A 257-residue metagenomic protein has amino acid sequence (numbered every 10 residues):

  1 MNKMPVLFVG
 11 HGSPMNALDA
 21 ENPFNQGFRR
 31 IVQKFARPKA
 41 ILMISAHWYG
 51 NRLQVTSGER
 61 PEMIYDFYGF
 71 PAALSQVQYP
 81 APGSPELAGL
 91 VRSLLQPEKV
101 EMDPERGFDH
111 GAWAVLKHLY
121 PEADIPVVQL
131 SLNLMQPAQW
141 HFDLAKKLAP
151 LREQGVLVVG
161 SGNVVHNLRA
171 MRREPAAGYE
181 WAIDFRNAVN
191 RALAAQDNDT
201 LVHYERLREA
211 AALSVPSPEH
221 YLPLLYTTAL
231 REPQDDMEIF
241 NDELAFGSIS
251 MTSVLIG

Functional and structural regions predicted by a protein language model:
M1-E98: A short aromatic-anchored loop/beta-hairpin motif
P5-V9, A40-S45, L130, L151-V164 (+1 more regions): Beta-strand elements within well-structured catalytic alpha/beta cores of enzymes that handle phosphate/sulfate esters
L7-F8, D66-A72, P121-V128, V202-H203: Short, basic/glycine-rich phosphate-binding loops at helix/coil junctions that contact nucleotide phosphates
S13, W48, L134, N163-V165: Short, glycine/serine-rich, charged loops/turns that create anion-binding and catalytic segments at active sites
F24-K34, Q139-Q154: Long, well-ordered alpha-helical scaffolding segments within enzyme catalytic domains, especially pronounced
A46-G50, E59-P61, F108-L116, V164: Short glycine-enriched loops at secondary-structure junctions
A88-F142: Internal, conserved structured core segments that host functional sites
S93, P97, I125-P126, Q136 (+3 more regions): Surface-exposed, charge/polar-rich loops and edge strands
